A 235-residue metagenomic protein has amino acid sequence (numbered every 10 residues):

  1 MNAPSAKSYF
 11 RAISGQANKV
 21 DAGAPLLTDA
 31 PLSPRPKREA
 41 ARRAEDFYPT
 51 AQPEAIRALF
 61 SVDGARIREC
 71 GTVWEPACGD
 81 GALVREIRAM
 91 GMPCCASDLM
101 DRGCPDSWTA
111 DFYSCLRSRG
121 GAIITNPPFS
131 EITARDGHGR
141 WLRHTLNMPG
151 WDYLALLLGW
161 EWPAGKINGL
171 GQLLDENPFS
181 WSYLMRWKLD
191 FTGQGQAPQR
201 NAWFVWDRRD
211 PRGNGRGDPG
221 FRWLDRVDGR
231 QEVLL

Functional and structural regions predicted by a protein language model:
N2-L235: Class I S-adenosyl-L-methionine-dependent methyltransferase catalytic core
